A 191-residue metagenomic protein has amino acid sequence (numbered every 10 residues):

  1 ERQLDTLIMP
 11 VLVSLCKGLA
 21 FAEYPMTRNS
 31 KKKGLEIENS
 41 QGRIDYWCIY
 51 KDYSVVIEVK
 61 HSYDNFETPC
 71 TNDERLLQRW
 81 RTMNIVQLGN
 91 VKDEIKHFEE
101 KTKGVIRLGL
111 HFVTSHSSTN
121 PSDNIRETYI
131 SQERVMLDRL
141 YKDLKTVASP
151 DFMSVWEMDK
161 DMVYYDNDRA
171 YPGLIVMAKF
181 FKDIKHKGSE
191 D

Functional and structural regions predicted by a protein language model:
E1-T6: A short, highly charged nucleic-acid-interacting micro-segment common to nuclease and nuclease-linked defense proteins
I8-C16, N84-T102, E133-A148: Hydrophobic, Leu/Ile/Phe/Ala-enriched alpha-helical segments that form helix-helix packing faces
V13-S40, D45-Y46: A short acidic/basic microdomain associated with nuclease active sites
Y46-E67: Conserved catalytic cores of phosphodiester-cleaving nucleases, focusing on short active-site segments
E58, T68-P69, K187-D191: Short, charged, solvent-exposed linker or helix-capping segments at domain edges/interfaces that act as flexible hinges
H61-T128: Catalytic cores of nucleic-acid endonucleases
G104-D191: Glycine-rich, aromatic-bearing surface loops/beta-hairpins
